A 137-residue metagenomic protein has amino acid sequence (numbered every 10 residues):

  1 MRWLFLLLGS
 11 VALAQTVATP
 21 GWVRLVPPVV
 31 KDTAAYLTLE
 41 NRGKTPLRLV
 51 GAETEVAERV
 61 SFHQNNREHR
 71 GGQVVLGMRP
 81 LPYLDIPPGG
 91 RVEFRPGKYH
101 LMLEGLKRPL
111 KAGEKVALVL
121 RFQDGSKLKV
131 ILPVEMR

Functional and structural regions predicted by a protein language model:
W3-A12: Sec-dependent N-terminal signal peptides
Q15-R137: Compact, glycine-rich, soluble single-domain proteins
